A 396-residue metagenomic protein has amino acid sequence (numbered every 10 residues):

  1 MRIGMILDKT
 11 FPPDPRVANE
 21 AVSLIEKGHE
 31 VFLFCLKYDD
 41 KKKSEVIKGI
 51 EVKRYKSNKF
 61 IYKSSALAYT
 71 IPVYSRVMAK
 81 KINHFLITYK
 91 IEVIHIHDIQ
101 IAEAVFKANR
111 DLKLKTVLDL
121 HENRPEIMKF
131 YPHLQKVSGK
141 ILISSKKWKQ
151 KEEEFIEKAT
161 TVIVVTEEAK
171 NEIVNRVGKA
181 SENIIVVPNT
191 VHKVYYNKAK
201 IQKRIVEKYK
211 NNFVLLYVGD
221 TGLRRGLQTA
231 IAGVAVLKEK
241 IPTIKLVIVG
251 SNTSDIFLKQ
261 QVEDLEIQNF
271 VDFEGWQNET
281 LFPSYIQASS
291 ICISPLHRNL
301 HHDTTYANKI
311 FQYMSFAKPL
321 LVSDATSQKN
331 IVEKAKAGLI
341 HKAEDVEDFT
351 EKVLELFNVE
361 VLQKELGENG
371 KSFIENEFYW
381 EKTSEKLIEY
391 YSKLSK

Functional and structural regions predicted by a protein language model:
M1-K41, E45-V52, T161, L237: N-terminal subdomain of nucleotide-sugar transferases
K80-H84, K107-D111, R124-E126, K140-V164: Membrane-proximal helix-turn-helix segments that form the acceptor-binding/catalytic region of lipid-linked
I163, K208-V234, V247: Conserved donor-binding/catalytic core segment of Leloir-type glycosyltransferases
E168, T190: Carbohydrate-associated surface elements
T243, D348-E351, E355, L362-E377 (+1 more regions): A short, well-ordered alpha-helix in the C-terminal region of glycosyltransferases
V249, I256-P283: Nucleotide-activated donor-binding/catalytic signature segment of Leloir-type glycosyltransferases, i.e., the conserved
C292-S294, Q312-S315, P319-V322: Short hydrophobic beta-strand element within catalytic cores of glycosyltransferases and related nucleotide-activated
K334-A335, L339-V346, E355-E360: Conserved acidic donor-binding segment of nucleotide-sugar-dependent glycosyltransferases
